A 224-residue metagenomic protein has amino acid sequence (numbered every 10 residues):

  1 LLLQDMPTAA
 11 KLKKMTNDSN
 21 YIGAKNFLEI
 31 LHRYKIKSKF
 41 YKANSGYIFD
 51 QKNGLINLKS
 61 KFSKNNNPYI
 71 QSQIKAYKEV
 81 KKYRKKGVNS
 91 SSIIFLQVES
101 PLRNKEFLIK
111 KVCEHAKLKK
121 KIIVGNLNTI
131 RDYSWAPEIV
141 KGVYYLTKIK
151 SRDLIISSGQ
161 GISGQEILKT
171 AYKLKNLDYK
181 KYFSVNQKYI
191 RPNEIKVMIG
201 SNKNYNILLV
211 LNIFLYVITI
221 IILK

Functional and structural regions predicted by a protein language model:
L1-V98, N212, K224: N-terminal Rossmann-like NAD(P)+-binding domain of SDR-like oxidoreductases, especially those catalyzing
Q4, G54, R103, I162-S163: Short alpha-helical
Y21-E29, E106, P137-V140, Y144: Conserved active-site region of classical short-chain dehydrogenase/reductase
Y41, Q51-G54, G87-V88, R103-N104 (+2 more regions): Proline-centered turn/helix-capping motifs that create local helix->coil transitions or kinks
N65-Y69, I94-E106, N126-P137, S158-Q160: Glycine-rich "substrate-gating" loop/helix at the edge of Rossmann-like oxidoreductase active sites
P68, A76, K105, G164 (+1 more regions): Conserved donor sugar-nucleotide recognition element shared by glycan-biosynthetic enzymes
K110, A116-K224: C-terminal substrate-binding subdomain of Rossmann-fold SDR/epimerase-dehydratase oxidoreductases
